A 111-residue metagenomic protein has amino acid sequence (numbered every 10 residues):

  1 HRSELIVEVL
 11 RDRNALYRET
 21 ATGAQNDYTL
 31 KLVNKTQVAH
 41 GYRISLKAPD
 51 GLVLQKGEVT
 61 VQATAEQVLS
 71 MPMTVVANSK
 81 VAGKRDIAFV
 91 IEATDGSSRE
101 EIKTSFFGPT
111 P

Functional and structural regions predicted by a protein language model:
H1-R18: Hydrophobic alpha-helical transmembrane segments in integral membrane proteins
T22-T29, L69-S70, A82-I87: Short, solvent-exposed loop/turn segments enriched in Ser/Thr/Gly
D27-V33, T74-V76: Short edge beta-strand/loop segments characteristic of extracellular beta-sandwich folds
V33-V38, K80: Short solvent-exposed strand-capping/beta-turn motif centered on an Asx-Ser/Thr pair
Q37-G51: Short acidic, flexible loop segments centered on an aromatic residue
A48-E58, G96-S98: Short aromatic-acidic-glycine turn motif
V53-S79: Intrinsically disordered, low-complexity Pro/Gly/Ser/Thr-rich segments with frequent PxxP/GP/PP motifs and embedded
V76-P111: Terminal connector regions
